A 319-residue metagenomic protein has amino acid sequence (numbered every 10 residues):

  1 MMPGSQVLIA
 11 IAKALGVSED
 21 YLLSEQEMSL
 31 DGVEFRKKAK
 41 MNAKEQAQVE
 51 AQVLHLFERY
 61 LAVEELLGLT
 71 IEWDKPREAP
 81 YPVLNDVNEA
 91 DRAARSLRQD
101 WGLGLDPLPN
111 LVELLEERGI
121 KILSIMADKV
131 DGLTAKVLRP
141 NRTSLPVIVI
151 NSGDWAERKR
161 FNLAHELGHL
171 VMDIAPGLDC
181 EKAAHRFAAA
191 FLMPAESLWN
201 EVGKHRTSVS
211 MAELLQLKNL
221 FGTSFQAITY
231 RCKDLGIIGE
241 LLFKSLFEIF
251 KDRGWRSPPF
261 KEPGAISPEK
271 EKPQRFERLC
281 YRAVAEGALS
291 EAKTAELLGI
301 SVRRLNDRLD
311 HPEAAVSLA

Functional and structural regions predicted by a protein language model:
M1-A319: Active-site hotspot residues in diverse enzymes, especially metal/ion-binding acidic/histidine motifs
